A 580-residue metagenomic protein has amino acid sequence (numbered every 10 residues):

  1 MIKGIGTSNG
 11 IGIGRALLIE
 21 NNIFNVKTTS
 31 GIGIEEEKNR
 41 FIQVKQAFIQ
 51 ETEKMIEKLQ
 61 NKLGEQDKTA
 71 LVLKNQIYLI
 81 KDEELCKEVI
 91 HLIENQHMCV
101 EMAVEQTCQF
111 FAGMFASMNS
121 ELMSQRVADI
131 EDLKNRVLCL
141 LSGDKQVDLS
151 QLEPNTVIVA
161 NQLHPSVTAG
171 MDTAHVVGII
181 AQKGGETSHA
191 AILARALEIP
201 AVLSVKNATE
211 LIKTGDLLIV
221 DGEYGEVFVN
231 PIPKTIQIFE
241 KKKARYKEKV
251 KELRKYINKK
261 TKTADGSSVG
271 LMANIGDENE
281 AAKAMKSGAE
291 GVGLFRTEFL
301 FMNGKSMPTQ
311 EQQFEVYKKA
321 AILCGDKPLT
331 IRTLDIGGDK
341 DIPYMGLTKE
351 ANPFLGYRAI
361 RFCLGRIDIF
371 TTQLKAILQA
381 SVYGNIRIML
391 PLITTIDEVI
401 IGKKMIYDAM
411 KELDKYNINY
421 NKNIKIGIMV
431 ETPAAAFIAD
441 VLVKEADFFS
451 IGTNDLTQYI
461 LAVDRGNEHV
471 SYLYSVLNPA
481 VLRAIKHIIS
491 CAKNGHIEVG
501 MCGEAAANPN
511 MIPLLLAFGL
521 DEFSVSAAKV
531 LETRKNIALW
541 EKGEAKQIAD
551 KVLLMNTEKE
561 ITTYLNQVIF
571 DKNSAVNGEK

Functional and structural regions predicted by a protein language model:
M1-L323, L329, T333-I336, R366 (+6 more regions): Non-catalytic, soluble scaffold/interaction modules
V250-K580: Conserved alpha/beta-domain cores
